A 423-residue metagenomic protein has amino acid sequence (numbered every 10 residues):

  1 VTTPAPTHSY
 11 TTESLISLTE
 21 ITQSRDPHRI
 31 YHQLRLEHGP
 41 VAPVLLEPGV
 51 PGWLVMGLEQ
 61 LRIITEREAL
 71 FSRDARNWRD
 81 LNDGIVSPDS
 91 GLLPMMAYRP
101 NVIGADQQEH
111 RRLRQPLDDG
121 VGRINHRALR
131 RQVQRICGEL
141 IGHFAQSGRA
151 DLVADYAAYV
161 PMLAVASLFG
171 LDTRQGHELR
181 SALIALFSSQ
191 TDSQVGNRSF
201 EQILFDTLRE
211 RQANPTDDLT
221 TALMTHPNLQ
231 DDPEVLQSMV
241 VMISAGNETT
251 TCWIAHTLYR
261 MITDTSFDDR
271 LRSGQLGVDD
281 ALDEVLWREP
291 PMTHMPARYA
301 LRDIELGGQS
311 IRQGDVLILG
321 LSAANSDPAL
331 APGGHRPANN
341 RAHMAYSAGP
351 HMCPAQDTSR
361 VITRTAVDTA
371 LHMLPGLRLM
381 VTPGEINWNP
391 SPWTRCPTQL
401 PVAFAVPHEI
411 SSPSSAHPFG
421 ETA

Functional and structural regions predicted by a protein language model:
V1-A423: Cytochrome P450
